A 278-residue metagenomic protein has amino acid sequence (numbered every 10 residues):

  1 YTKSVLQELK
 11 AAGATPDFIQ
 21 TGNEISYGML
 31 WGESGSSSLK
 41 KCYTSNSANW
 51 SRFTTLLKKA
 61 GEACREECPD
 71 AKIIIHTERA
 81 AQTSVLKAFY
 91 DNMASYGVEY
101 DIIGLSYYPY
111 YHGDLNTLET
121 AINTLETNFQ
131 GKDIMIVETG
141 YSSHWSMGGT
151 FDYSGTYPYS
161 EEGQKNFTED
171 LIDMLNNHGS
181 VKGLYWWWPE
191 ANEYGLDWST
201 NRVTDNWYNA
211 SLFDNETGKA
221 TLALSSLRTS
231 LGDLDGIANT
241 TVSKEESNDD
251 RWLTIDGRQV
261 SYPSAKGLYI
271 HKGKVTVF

Functional and structural regions predicted by a protein language model:
Y1-T21, R52-A63, F89-Y96, K165-H178: An active-site-proximal structural segment forming one wall of the substrate-binding cleft that immediately precedes
T2-S45, I74-H76, K182-Y185: Active-site groove signature of glycoside hydrolases
K10, L57-P69, I122-F129: Surface-exposed amphipathic alpha-helices with a cationic face
A11, S36-C42, T120, T124-G131 (+1 more regions): Aromatic-rich peripheral "rim/lid" segments of glycoside hydrolase catalytic domains that contact and position glycan
T15-D17, N23, I75-R79, L86-N116 (+2 more regions): Aromatic- and acid-rich polysaccharide-binding/catalytic face of secreted or lumenal carbohydrate-active enzymes
N23-G28, E78-T83, P189-Y194: Short, internal active-site loops enriched in acidic
D233-D256: Residue-level detector of functionally pivotal "anchor" positions at catalytic/ligand-binding pockets or at interdomain
L268-F278: C-terminal tail/sorting-segment detector
